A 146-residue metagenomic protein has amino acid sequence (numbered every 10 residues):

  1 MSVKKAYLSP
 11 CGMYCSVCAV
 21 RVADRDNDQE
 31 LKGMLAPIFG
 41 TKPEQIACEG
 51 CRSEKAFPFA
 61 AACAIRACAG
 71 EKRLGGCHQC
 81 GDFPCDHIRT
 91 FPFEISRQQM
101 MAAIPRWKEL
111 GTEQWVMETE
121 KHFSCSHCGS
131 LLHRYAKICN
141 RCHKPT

Functional and structural regions predicted by a protein language model:
M1-E109: Hydrophobic scaffolds flanking metal-cofactor catalytic centers in soluble metalloenzymes
A6, I38, Q45, T112-L131: Ferredoxin-like iron-sulfur electron-transfer modules
C48, C77, C125-C128, C139-C142: Short cysteine-rich clusters marking metal-coordination/redox-active sites
P145: Phosphate/adenylate-binding glycine loop and adjacent helical scaffold
